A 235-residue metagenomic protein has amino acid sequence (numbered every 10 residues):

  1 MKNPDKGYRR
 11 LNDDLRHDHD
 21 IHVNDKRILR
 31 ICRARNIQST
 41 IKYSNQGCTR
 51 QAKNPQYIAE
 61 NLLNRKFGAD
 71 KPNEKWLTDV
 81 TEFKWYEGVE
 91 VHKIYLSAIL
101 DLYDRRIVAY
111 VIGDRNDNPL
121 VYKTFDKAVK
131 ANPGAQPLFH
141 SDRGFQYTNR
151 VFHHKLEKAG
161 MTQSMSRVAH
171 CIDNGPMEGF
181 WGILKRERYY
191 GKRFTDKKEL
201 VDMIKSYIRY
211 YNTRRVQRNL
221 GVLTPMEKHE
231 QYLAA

Functional and structural regions predicted by a protein language model:
M1-K71, H170, T224-L233: Basic, flexible linker segments flanking DNA-binding modules in nucleic acid-interacting mobile-element proteins
P4-Y8, N24, P55, A59 (+8 more regions): Hydrophobic (often cysteine-bearing) scaffold residues that line and stabilize catalytic clefts of nucleotide/cofactor
L11, I28, C32, L63 (+10 more regions): Mobile genetic element proteins and their domesticated derivatives, centered on retroelements and DNA transposons
A52, S141-R143, N149-F152, Q163-K185 (+2 more regions): RNase H-like two-metal-ion nuclease catalytic core shared by retroviral integrases and related mobile-element nucleases
R65-V108, D114: An active-site-proximal beta-strand-loop segment
H92, Y110-N132: Active-site beta-loop-alpha junctions of metal-dependent nucleic acid enzymes, especially the RNase H-like/DDE
D104-Y110, Q163-S166, Y190-G191: Short small-residue beta-strand/loop micro-motif enriched in glycine and branched aliphatics
E157-M161, I183-A235: C-terminal domain-tail junction helix/linker
